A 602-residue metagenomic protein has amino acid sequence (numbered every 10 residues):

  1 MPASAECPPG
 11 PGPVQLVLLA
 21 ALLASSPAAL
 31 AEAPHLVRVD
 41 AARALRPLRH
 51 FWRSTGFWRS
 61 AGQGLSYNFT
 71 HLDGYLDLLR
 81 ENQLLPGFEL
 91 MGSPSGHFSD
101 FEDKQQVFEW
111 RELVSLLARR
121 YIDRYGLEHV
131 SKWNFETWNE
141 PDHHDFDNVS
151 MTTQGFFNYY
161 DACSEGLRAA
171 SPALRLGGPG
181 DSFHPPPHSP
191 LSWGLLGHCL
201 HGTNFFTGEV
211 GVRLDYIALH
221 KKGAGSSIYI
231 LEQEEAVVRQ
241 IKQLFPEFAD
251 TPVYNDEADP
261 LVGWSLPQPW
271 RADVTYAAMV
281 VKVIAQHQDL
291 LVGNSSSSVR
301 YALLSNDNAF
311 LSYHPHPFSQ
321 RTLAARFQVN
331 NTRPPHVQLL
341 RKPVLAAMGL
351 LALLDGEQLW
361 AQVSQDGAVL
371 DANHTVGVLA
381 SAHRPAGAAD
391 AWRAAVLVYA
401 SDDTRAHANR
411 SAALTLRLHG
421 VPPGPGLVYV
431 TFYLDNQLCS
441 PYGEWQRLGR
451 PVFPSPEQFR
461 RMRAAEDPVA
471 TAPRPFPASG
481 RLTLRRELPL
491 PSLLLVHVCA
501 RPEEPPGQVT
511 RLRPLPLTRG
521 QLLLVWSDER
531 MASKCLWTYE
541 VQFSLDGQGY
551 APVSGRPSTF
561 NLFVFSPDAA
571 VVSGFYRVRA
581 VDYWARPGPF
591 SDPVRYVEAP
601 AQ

Functional and structural regions predicted by a protein language model:
G62-S227, Q240, E247, G263: Substrate-binding cleft and catalytic face of glycoside hydrolase catalytic domains, especially the flexible beta-alpha
E257-D403, H407-N409: Aromatic/acidic polysaccharide-binding cleft in carbohydrate-active enzymes
A368-W445, P491-H497, K534: Carbohydrate-binding surface patches
F453-P502, Y576: C-terminal beta-strand-rich structural cap/linker in extracellular carbohydrate-active enzymes
P475-F476, V553-F560: Short beta-strand segments within Ig-like beta-sandwich modules, predominantly Fibronectin type-III
G520-C535: Conserved aromatic anchor
F565-G588: Beta-strand-rich modules
V581-Q602: Extracellular fibronectin type III
